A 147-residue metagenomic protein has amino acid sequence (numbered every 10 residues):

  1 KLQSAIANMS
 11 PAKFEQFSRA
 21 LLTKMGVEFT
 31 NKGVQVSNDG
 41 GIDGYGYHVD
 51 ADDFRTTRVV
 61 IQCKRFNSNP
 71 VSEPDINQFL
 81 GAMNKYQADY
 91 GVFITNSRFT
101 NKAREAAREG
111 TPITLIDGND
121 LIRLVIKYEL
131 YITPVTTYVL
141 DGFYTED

Functional and structural regions predicted by a protein language model:
K1-D147: Mixed-charge (Asp/Glu-Lys/Arg
